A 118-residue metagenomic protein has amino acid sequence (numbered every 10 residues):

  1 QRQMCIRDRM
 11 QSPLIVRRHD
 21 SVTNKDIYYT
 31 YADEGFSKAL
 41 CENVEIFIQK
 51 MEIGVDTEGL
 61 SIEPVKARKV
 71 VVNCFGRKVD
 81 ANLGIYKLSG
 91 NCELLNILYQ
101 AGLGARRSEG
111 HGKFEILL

Functional and structural regions predicted by a protein language model:
R2-I6: Short, small-residue-biased leader/transition segments that mark boundaries at the very start of proteins
M10, L14-A81: Long, positively charged binding patches that form subdomain-scale interaction surfaces for polyanionic ligands
K78-L118: C-terminal structured interaction module
